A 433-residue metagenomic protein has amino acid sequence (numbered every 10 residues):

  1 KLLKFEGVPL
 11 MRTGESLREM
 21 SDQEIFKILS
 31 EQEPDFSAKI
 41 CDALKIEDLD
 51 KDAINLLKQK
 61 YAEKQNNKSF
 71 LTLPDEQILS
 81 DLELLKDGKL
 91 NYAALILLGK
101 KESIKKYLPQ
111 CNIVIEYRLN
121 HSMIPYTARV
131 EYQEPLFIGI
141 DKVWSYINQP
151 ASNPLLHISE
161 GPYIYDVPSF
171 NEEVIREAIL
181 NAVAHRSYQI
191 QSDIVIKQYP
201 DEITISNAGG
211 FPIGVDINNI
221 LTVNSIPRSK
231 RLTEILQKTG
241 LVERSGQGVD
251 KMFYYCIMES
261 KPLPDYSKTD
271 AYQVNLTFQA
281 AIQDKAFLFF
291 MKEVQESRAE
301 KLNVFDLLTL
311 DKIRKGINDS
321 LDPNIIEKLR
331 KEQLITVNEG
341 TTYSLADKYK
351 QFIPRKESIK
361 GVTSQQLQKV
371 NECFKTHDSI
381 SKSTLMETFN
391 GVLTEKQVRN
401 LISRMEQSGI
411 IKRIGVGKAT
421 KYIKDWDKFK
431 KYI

Functional and structural regions predicted by a protein language model:
K1-E172, R176-M291, A299-T341, N400 (+1 more regions): Conserved N-terminal catalytic/coupling substructures associated with nucleotide/phosphate chemistry
A281-D306, A346-C373: Short alpha-helical segments that sit at the start of domains
K312-N318, F374-S381: Short capping segments at the starts of secondary-structure elements
E339-S364, V416-I433: Short, cationic-aromatic polyanion-contact patches
T384-N390: DNA-recognition alpha helix
T394-Q397: Short coil turns linking two alpha-helices in DNA-binding domains
E406-Q407, Y422: C-terminal regulatory/interaction regions
I410-R413: C-terminal interaction modules of eukaryotic adaptor/scaffold proteins
